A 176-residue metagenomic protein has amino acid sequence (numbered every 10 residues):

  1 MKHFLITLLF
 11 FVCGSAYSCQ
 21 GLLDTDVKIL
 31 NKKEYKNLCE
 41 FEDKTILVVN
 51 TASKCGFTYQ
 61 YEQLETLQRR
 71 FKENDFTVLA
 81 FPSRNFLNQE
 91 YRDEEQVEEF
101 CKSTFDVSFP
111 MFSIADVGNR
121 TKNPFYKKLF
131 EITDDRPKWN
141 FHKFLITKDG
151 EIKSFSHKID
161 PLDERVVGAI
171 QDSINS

Functional and structural regions predicted by a protein language model:
F4-C13: Sec-dependent N-terminal signal peptides
Y17-C39, Y59: N-terminal "domain-start" segment that seeds a small globular fold
C39-E40, H157: Short clusters of small/polar residues that mark proteolytic maturation junctions
E42-L47: Local sequence-structure signature of Cys/Sec-based thiol-disulfide redox active-site neighborhoods
N50-K54: Amphipathic alpha-helical repeat scaffolds
F57-K122: Structural microenvironment flanking redox-active thiols in thiol-disulfide oxidoreductases
P124-K127, E131-S176: Thiol-/selenol-based redox modules, centered on thioredoxin-like and closely related oxidoreductase domains
